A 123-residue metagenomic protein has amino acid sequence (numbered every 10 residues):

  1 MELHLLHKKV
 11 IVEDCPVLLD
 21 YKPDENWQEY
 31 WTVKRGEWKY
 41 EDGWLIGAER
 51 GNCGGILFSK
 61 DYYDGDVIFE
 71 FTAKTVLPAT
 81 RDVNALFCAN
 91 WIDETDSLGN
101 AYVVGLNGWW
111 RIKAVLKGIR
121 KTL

Functional and structural regions predicted by a protein language model:
M1-V33: Extracellular carbohydrate-recognition regions
C15-L18, Y30-W31, W38, K74 (+2 more regions): Short glycine-aromatic motifs
K22, Y40-W44, Y63-D66: Short, solvent-exposed coil/turn segments at beta-strand boundaries
P23, W27, K34, Y40 (+2 more regions): Acidic, low-complexity intrinsically disordered regions
W31-R35, L57-S59: Short, glycine/acidic-enriched capping/hinge loops at junctions between secondary-structure elements
G36-G54: Short carbohydrate-recognition loop motifs
E49-L123: Secretory/extracellular carbohydrate-interaction modules and structurally similar beta-sandwich "look-alikes"
